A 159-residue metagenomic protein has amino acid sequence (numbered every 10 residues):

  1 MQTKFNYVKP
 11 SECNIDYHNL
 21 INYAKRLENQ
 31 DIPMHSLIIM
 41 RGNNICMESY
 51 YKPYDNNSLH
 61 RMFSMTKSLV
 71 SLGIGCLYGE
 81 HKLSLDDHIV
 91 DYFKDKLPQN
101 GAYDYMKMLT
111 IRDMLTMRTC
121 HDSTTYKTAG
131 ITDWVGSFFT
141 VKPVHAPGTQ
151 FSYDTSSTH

Functional and structural regions predicted by a protein language model:
M1-D16: Short, compositionally biased leader-like segments
N19-D55: A short, well-structured edge-of-sheet supersecondary motif
A24-L27, M114-L115, F138: A generic structural signal for nonpolar/aromatic side chains embedded in well-ordered alpha-helices
Q30-D31, Y105-L109, V144-H145: Extracellular/periplasmic catalytic domains that process cell-envelope and extracellular macromolecules
N43, R61-D86, M114: Active-site SXXK
N56-N57, A102, H121-H159: Catalytic-site signature segments of enzymes, centered on catalytic residues
M65-S71, M108, Y153-H159: Short alpha-helical patches at coil-to-helix transitions and adjacent helical residues in well-structured domains
E80-H121, T140: Active-site helix/loop module of the DD-peptidase/beta-lactamase fold, centered on the serine-lysine SxxK catalytic
